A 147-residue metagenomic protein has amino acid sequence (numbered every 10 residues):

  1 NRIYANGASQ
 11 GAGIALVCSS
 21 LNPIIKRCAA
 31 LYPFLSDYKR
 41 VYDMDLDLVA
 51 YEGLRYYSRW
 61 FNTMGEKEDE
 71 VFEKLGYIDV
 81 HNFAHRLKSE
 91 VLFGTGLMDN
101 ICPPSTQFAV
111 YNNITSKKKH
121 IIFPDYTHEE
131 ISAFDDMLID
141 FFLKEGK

Functional and structural regions predicted by a protein language model:
N1-S9: Alpha/beta-hydrolase fold nucleophile elbow
V17-E66, I122: Hydrolase active-site cap/lid region
E66-F83: Active-site nucleophile elbow and catalytic-triad environment of alpha/beta-hydrolase enzymes
H81, L97-D99, P124-T127: Acidic beta-to-alpha connecting loop that harbors the catalytic carboxylate
L87, F93-T95, D99: Short beta-strand/loop motif that positions the catalytic acidic residue of the alpha/beta-hydrolase fold
S89-V91, P103-N112: Short alpha-helix in the alpha/beta-hydrolase fold that links the catalytic acid
F108-K147: C-terminal catalytic histidine-bearing segment of alpha/beta-hydrolase fold enzymes
